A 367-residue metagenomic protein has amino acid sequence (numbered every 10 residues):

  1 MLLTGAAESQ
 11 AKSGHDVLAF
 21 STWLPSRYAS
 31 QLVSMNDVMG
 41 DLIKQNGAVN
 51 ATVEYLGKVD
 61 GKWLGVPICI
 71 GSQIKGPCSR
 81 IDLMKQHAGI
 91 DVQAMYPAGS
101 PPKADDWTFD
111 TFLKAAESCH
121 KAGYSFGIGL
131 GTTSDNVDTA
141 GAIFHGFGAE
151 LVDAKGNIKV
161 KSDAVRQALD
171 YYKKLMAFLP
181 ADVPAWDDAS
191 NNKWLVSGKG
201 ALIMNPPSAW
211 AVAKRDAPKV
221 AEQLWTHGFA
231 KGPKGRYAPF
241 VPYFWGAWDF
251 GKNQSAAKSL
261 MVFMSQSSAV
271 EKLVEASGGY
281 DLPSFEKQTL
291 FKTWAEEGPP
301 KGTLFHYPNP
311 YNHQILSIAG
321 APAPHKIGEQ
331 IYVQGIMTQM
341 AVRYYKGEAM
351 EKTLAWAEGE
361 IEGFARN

Functional and structural regions predicted by a protein language model:
M1-A29, G40-G47, K85, D91-A94 (+7 more regions): Conserved N-terminal structural module of periplasmic/extracytoplasmic solute-binding proteins
M1-T4, D105-T111, V183-S197: Short helix-initiation/N-cap motifs at beta->coil->alpha
D16-A19, A201-P206: Paired acidic/hydrophobic, glycine-rich loop segments that form the ligand-binding mouth/hinge of periplasmic-binding
S21-C78, K85, A221-A230, K301-T303 (+1 more regions): Hinge/lid segment of periplasmic solute-binding proteins
W23-S30, E54-S100, G131-A154, P239-A247 (+1 more regions): Periplasmic solute-binding protein
D37-N50, I90-D105, A149-L169, R215-P218 (+2 more regions): Short, solvent-exposed loop/beta-turn-alpha elements that line the ligand-binding surface or hinge of extracytoplasmic
D110-C119, A154-A185, F229: Glycine-centered hinge/linker elements that transmit conformational signals in sensory and ligand-binding systems
S208-V220, P233-I336, E348: C-terminal lobe and pocket-closing loops of periplasmic/extracytoplasmic Venus-flytrap solute-binding proteins
